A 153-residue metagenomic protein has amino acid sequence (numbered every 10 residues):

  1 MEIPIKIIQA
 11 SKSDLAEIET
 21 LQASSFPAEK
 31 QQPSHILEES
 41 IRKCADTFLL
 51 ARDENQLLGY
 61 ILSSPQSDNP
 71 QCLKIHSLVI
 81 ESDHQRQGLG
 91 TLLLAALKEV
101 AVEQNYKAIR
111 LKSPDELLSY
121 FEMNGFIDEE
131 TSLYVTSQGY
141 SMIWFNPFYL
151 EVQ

Functional and structural regions predicted by a protein language model:
P4-I18: A short beta-loop-alpha structural element at the N-terminal edge of CoA-dependent acyl/N-acetyltransferase catalytic
I5, N55-Y60, L73: Glycine-rich phosphate/pyrophosphate-binding loop shared by adenosine-nucleotide-utilizing enzymes
F26-E54, Y60-S64: Active-site rim helix/loop that mediates acceptor-substrate recognition in acyltransferases
L49, P114-D115, N124, Y134-Q153: C-terminal "cap" of GNAT-fold acetyltransferases
P65-H76, Q85, V135-Q138: A conserved beta-turn-beta hairpin within the catalytic core of GNAT-like acetyltransferases that forms part
I80, R86-E99: Conserved acetyl-CoA-binding loop-helix of GNAT-fold acetyltransferases
A101-S113: Conserved GNAT acetyl-CoA-binding A-motif
Y120-E122, F126: Conserved active-site tyrosine of GNAT-family acetyltransferases
